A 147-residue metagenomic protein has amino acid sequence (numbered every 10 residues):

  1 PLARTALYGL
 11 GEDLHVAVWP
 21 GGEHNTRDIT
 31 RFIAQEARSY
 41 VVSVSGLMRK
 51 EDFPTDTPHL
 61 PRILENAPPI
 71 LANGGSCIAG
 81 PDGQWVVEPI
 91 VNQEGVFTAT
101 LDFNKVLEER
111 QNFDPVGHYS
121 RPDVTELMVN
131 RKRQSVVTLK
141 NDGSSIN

Functional and structural regions predicted by a protein language model:
P1-F97: CN hydrolase (nitrilase-like) catalytic-core segments centered on the catalytic cysteine and neighboring Lys/Glu
G22, T26, F53, L60 (+3 more regions): A sequence-level detector of short, solvent-exposed, charge-rich linear segments
R49, A99, R121-D123: Serine/threonine-rich low-complexity intrinsically disordered regions
Q93-F113: A short, polar/charged loop-to-alpha-helix boundary motif
V106-N147: Cysteine/selenocysteine-centered motifs that mediate thiol-based redox chemistry or coordinate metal-sulfur cofactors
